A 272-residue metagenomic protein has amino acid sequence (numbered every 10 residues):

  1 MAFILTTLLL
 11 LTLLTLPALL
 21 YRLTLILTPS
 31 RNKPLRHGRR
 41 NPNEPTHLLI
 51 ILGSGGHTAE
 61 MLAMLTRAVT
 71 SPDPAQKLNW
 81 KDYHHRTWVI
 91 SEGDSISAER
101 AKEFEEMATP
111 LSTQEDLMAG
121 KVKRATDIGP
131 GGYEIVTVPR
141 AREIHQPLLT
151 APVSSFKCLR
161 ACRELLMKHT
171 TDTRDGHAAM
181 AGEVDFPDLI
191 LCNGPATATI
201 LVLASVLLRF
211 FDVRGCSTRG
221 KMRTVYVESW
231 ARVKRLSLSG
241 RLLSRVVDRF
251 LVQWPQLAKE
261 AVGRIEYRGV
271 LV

Functional and structural regions predicted by a protein language model:
M1-P29: Terminal signal-anchor or tail-anchor transmembrane helices that tether membrane-associated enzymes to cellular
L14, I51-L52, G56-H84, E92-G93 (+1 more regions): Active-site and donor-binding regions of nucleotide-sugar-utilizing enzymes
I26-I50, A59: N-terminal signal-anchor transmembrane helix
A98: Phosphate-coordination/substrate-recognition cap region in phosphate-metabolizing enzymes
